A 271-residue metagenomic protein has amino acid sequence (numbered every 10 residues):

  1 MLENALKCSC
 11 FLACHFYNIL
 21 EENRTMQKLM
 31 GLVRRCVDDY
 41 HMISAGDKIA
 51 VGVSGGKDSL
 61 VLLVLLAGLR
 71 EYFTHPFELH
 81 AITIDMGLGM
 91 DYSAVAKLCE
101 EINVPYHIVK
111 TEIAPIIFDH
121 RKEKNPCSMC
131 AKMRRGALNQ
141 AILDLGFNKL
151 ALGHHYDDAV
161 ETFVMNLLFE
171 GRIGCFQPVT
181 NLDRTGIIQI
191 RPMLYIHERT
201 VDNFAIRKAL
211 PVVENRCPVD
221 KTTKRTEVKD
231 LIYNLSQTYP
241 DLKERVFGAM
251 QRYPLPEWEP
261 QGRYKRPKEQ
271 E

Functional and structural regions predicted by a protein language model:
L2, L12-C14: Short, often N-terminal, low-complexity regions that either remain intrinsically disordered or form a short helix
K7-S9, F16-E161, F169, R199-R207: ATP-dependent adenylation/nucleotidyltransferase module used to activate substrates
N23, Q27, L60, K132 (+6 more regions): Electropositive phosphate-/nucleotide-binding environments in soluble metabolic enzymes
H41, A45, R172, F176 (+3 more regions): Residue-level signal for secondary-structure boundary elements
L79, D157-Q237: Catalytic subdomain that performs nucleotidyl-dependent activation
M86-L88, I113-P115, T180-D183, I196 (+2 more regions): Residue-level detector of flexible, active-site-proximal loop/helix-junction positions within diverse enzyme catalytic
A131-L145, V179-T185, I232, S236-Q251: Short, basic, helix/turn surface patches
L210-E271: The feature marks non-catalytic terminal segments
